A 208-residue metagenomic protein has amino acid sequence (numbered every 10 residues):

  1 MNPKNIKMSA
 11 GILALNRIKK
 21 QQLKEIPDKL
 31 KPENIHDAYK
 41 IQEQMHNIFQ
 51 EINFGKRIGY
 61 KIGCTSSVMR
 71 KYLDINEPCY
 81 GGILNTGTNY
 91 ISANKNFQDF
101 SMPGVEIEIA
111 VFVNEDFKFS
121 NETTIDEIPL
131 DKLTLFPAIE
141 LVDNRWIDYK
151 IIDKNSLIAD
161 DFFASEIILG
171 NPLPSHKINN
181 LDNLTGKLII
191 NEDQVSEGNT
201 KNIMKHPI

Functional and structural regions predicted by a protein language model:
N2-H206: Catalytic-core "active-site belt" of small-molecule-metabolizing enzymes, emphasizing His/Asp/Glu-rich regions
